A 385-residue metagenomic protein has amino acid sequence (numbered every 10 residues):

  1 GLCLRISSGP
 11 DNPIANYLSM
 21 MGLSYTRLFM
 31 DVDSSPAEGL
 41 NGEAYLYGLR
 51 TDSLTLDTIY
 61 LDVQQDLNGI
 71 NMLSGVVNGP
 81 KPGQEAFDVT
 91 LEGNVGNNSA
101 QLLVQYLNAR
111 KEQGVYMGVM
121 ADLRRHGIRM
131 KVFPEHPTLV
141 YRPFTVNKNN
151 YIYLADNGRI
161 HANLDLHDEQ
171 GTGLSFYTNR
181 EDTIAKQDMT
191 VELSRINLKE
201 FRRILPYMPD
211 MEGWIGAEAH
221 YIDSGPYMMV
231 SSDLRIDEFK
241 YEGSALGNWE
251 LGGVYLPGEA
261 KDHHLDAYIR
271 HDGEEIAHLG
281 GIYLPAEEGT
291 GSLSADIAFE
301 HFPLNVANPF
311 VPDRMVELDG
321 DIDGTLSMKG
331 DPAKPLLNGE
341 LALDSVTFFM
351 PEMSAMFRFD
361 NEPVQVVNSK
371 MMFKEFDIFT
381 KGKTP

Functional and structural regions predicted by a protein language model:
G1-E218, S224-P385: Interface amphipathic segments
